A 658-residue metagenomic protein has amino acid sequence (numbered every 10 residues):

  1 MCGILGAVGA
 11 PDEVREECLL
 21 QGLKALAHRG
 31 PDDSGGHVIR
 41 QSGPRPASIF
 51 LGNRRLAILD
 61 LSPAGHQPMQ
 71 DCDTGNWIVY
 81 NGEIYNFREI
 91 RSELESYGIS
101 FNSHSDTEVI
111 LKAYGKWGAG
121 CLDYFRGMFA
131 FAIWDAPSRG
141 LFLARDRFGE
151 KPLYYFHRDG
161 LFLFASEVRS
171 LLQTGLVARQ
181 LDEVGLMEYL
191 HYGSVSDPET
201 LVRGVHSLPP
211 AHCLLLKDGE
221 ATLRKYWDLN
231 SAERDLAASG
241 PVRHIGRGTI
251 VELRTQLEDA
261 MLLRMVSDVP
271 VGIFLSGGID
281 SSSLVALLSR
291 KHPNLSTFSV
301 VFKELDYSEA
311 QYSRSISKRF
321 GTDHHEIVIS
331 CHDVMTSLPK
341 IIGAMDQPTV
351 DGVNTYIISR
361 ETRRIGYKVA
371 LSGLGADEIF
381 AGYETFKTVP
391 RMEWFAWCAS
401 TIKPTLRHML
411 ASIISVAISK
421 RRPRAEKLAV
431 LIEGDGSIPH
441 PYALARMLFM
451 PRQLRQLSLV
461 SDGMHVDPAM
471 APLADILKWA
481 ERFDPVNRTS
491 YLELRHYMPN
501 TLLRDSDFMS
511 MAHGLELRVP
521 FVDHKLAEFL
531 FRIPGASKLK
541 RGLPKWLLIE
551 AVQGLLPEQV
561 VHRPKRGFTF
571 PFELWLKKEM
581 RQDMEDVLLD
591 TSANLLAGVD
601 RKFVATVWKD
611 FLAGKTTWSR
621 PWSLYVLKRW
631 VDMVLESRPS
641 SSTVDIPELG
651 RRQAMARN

Functional and structural regions predicted by a protein language model:
M1-D346, T355, S359, Q553-G554 (+6 more regions): Cysteine-centered catalytic environments shared across enzyme families
M1-I4, G120, Q173, D182 (+8 more regions): Adenosyl-5′-phosphate
G149, I379-T405: A mobile, often basic/glycine-rich helix-loop segment that functions as the active-site lid/recognition loop
L171, L305, E378-I379, K387: Short gly/pro/ser/thr-enriched loop/turn and capping motifs at secondary-structure boundaries
L275-G277, G375, G567-T569: A glycine-rich phosphate-binding loop feature that marks nucleotide/adenosyl-phosphate handling sites
P339-G343, T385-T388, W575-K577: Short low-complexity, flexible loop/linker segments enriched in glycine and/or proline with clustered acidic
Y367-D377, A381-Y383: Short acidic/histidine-rich active-site segments
